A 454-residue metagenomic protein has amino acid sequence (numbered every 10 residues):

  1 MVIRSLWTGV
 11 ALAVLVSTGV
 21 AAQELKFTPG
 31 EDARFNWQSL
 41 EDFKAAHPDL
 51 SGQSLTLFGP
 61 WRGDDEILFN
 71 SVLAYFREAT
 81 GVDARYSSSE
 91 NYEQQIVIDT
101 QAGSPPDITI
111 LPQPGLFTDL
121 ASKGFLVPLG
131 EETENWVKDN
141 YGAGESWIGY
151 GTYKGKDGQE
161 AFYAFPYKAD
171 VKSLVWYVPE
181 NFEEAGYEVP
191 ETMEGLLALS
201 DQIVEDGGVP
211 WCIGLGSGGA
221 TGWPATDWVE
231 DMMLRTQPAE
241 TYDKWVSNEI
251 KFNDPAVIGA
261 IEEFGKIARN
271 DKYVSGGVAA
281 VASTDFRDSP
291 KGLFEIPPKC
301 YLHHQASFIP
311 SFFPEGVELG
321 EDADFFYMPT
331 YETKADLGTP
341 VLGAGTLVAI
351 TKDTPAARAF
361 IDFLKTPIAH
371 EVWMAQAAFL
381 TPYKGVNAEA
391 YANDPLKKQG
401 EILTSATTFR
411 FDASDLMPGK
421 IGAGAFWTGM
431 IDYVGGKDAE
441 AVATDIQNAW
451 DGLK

Functional and structural regions predicted by a protein language model:
Q23-S51, A74, E183, T404-K454: Conserved C-terminal helix/tail region of periplasmic/extracytoplasmic solute-binding proteins
E24-D49, L116-S173, P224: Hinge/lid segment of periplasmic solute-binding proteins
E24-K26, S71-W147, E180-E191, G292-F294 (+3 more regions): Extracytoplasmic "Venus flytrap"/periplasmic binding protein-like
E41, F326, M374-A425: Long, aromatic- and glycine/proline-rich binding clefts that accommodate carbohydrate-like moieties
A74, Q101, E160, F308 (+1 more regions): Extracytoplasmic/periplasmic substrate-recognition and gating elements
I98, P106-D107, V137-E180, D336-G343 (+2 more regions): A structural signal for short loop-to-beta-strand junctions that line the ligand-binding cleft of periplasmic/secreted
K154-G155, Q159-Y167, S173, L197-I250: Extracytoplasmic/periplasmic solute-binding protein
S200-Q202, V246-V281: Glycine-centered hinge/linker elements that transmit conformational signals in sensory and ligand-binding systems
